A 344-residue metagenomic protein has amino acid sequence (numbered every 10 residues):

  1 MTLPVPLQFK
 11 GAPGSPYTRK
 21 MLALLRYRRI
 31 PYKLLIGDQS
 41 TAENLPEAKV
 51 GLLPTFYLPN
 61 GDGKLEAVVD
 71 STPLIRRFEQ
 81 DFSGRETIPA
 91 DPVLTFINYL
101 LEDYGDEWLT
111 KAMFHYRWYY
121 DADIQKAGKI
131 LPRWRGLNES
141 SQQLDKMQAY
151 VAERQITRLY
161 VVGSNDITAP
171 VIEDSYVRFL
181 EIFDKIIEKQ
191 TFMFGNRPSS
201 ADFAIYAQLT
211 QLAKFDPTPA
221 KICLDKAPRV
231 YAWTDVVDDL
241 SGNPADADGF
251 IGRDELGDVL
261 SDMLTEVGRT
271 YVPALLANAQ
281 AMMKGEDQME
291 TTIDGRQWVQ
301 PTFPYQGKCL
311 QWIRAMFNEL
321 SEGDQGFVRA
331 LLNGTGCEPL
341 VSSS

Functional and structural regions predicted by a protein language model:
M1-Q142, M193, A213-K214, S261 (+1 more regions): GST-like domain detector, emphasizing the conserved glutathione-binding G-site in the N-terminal thioredoxin-like
K64, A169-E173, P198, A227: Amphipathic, non-membrane alpha-helical segments in soluble helical-bundle scaffolds
V93, I97-L100, V171-R178, I182 (+1 more regions): A non-catalytic, amphipathic alpha-helix used as a structural packing/dimerization or gating element in enzyme scaffolds
D106, L180-D184, D238: Structural signal for well-ordered, non-membrane alpha-helices
Y119, D123-E173: Divalent-metal (Mg2+/Mn2+/Ca2+)-assisted nucleotide/phosphate chemistry catalytic cores
L159-G195: Short N-terminal edge-element motif at the start of the domain
M193-A213: GST superfamily/GST-like fold recognition
Y206-Q297: Active-site/pore-lining binding-face segments in mid-to-C-terminal subdomains
